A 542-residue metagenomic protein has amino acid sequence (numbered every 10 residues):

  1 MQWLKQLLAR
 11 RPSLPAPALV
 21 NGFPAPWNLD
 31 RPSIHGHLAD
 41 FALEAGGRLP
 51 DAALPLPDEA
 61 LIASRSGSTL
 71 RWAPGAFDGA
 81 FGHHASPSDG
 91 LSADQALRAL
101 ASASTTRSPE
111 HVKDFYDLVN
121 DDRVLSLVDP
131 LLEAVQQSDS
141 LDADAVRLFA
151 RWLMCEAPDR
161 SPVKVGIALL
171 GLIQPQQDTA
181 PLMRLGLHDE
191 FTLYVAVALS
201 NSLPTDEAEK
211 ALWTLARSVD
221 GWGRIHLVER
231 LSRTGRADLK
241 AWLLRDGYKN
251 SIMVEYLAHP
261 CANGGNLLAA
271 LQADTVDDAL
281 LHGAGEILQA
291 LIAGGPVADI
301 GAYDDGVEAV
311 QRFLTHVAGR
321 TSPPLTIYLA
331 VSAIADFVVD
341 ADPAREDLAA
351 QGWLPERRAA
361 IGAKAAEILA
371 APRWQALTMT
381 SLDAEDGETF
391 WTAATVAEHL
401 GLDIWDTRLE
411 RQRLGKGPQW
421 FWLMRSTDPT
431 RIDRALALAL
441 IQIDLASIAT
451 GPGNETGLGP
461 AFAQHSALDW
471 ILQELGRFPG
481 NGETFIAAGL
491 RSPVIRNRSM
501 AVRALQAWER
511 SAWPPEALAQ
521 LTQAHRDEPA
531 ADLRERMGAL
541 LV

Functional and structural regions predicted by a protein language model:
K5-L7, R11-R147, L280-L348, E385-W391 (+1 more regions): Long, acidic/serine-threonine-rich intrinsically disordered regions with weak helical/coil propensity that act as
H83-P87, A99-A103, D117-D122, D129-D139 (+19 more regions): Structural detector for internal amphipathic alpha-helices that build alpha-solenoid repeat scaffolds
P109-D117, D129, Q137-L153, I173-L185 (+11 more regions): Amphipathic alpha-helical scaffolding segments comprising HEAT/armadillo-like alpha-solenoid repeats
M154-S161: Structural motif
G186-T192, S218-V219, R491-R496, D527-D532: Short coil/turn segments at helix-helix junctions and helix-capping linkers within large alpha-helical proteins
W222-H226, T234-A241, D246-M253: Glycine- and acidic-residue-rich phosphate-binding/metal-coordinating active-site segment common to enzymes that handle
E483, I495-L505, L518: Short amphipathic alpha-helical surface patches that serve as generic macromolecular interface elements
